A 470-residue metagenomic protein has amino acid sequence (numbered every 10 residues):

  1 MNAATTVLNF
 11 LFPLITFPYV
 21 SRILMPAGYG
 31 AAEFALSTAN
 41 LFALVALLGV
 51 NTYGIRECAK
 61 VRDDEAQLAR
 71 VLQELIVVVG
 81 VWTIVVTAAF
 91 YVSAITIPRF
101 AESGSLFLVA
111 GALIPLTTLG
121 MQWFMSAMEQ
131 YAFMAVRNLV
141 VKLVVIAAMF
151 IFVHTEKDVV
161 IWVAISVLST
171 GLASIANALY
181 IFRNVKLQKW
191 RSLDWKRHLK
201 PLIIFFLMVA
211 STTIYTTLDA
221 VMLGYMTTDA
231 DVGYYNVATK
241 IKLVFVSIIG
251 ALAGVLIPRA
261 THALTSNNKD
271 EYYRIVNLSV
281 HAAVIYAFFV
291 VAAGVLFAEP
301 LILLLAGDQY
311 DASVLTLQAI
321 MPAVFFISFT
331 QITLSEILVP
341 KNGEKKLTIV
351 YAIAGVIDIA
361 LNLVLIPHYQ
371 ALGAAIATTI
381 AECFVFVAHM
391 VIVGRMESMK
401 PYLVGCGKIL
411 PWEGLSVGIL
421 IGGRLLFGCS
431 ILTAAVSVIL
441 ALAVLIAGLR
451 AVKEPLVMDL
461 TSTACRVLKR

Functional and structural regions predicted by a protein language model:
M1-T52, T87, Y91, I146 (+2 more regions): Signature of the first transmembrane helix
V7, A46-L47, Q73-A101, V109 (+7 more regions): Alpha-helical transmembrane segments of multi-pass membrane transport and lipid-handling proteins
P18-Y19, G30-L47, I204, D219-V221 (+5 more regions): Alpha-helical transmembrane segments of polytopic membrane transporters and translocases
L47-D63, A238, K242-V280, T333-P340: Helix-loop junctions and terminal segments of transmembrane helices in multi-pass membrane transport/translocation
G104, L108-G111, A135-R183, P201 (+4 more regions): Hydrophobic alpha-helical transmembrane segments
G104, P115-N138, P322-I353, R395: Membrane-interface junctions at transmembrane-helix termini in multi-pass inner-membrane proteins
V159-S166, I175-T216, V255, R259-R274 (+3 more regions): Interhelical loop/hinge segments that connect adjacent transmembrane helices in multipass membrane
G418-R470: Membrane-proximal transmembrane or re-entrant/amphipathic helices at the cytosolic face
